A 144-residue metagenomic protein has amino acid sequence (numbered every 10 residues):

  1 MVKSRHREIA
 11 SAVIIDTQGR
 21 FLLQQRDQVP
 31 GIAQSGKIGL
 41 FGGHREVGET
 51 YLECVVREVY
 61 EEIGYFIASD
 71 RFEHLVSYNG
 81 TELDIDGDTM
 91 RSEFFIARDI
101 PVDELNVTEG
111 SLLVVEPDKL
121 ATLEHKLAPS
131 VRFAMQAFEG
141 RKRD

Functional and structural regions predicted by a protein language model:
M1-L22, F41, R45: Conserved N-terminal beta-strand and adjoining loop/helix that marks the start of the Nudix/MutT-like hydrolase domain
H6, Y51, L127, V131: Hydrophobic (often cysteine-bearing) scaffold residues that line and stabilize catalytic clefts of nucleotide/cofactor
R7, D16-Q18, V76-E104, A134-A137: Active-site-adjacent beta-strand/loop module that shapes the phosphate/pyrophosphate-binding cleft
R7, S35-L40, S69, D88-S92: Short connector loops at helix/strand junctions that flank enzyme active sites, especially segments positioning acidic
S11, K37, S111: Conserved beta-strand and immediately adjacent loop positions that scaffold enzyme active sites
R20-E61: Conserved Nudix-box catalytic region and its N-terminal flanking loop in Nudix hydrolases and closely related
F66-V76: A short coil-to-beta-strand element that immediately follows conserved catalytic motifs
I96, E104-A137: NUDIX/MutT-family hydrolases
